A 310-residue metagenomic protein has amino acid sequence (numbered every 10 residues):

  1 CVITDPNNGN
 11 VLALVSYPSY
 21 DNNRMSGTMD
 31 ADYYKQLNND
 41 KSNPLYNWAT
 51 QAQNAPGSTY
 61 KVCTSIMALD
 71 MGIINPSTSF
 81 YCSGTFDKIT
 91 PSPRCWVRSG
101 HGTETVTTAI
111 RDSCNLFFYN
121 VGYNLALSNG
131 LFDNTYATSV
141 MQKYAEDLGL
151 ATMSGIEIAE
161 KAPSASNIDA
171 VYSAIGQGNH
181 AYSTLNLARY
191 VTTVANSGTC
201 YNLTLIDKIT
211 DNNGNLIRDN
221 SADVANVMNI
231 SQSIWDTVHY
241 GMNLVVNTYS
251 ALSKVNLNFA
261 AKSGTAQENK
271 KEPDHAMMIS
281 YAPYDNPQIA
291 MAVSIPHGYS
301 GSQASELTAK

Functional and structural regions predicted by a protein language model:
V2-S58, C63-I295: Beta-lactam-recognizing serine transpeptidase/beta-lactamase-like catalytic domain environment
L187, S300-A309: Short, charged, low-complexity patches
D285, A309-K310: C-terminal, active-site-flanking charged/polar segments
